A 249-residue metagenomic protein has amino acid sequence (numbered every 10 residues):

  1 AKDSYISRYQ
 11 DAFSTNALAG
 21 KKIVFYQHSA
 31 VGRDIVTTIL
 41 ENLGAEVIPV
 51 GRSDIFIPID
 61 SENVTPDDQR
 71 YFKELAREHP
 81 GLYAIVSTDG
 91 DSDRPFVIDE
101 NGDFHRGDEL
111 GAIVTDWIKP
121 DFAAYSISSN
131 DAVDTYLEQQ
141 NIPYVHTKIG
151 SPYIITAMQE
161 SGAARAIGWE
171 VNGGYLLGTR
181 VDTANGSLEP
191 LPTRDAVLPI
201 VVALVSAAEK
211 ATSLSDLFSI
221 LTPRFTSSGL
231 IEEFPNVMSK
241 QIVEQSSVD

Functional and structural regions predicted by a protein language model:
A1-P58: Gly/Ser-rich phosphate-binding catalytic loop and adjacent alpha/beta segment that cradle a phosphoryl group at enzyme
K2-S14, D68-Y71, H146-P152: Active-site glycine-rich loop that binds ribose-phosphate moieties when present
F13-L18, A76-P80, T88-D89, F96-V97 (+3 more regions): Solvent-exposed alpha-helices and their adjacent loops that cap or buttress functional pockets in soluble metabolic
I23, D68-K73, V86, D91 (+4 more regions): Buried hydrophobic positions in well-ordered alpha/beta secondary-structure cores of metabolic enzymes
D34-I39, I59-N63, P95-N101, W117 (+3 more regions): Short acidic, glycine/serine/threonine-rich loops at helix termini
V36-E100: N-terminal small/polar loop signature for handling phosphorylated ligands or for N-terminal nucleophile
A45, P49-G51, D103-D121, G186-V202: Gly/Ser/Thr-rich active-site loops/lids in small-molecule metabolic enzymes that frequently grip phosphoryl groups
L82-A84, P120-D249: Phosphate-binding and adjacent anionic-ligand microenvironments
